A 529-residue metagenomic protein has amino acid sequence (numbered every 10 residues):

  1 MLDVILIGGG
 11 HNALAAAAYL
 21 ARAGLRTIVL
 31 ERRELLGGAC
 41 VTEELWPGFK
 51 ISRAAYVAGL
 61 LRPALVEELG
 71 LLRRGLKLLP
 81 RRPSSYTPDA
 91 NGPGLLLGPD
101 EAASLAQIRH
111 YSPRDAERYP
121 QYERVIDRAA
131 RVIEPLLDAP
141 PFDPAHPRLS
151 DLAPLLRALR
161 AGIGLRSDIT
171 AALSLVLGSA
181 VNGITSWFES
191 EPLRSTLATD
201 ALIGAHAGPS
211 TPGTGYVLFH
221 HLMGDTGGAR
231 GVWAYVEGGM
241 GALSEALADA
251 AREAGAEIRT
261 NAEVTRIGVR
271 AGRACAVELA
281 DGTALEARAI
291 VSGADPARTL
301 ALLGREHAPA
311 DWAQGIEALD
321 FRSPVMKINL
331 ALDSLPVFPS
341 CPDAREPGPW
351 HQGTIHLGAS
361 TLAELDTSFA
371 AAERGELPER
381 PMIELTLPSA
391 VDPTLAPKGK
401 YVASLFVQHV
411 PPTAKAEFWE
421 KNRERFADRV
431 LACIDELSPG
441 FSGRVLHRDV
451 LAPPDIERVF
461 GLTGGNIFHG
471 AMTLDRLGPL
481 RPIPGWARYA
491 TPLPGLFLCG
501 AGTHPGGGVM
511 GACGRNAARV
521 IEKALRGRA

Functional and structural regions predicted by a protein language model:
M1-L35, A39-C40, I108, R114 (+3 more regions): Structural core of flavin- and non-heme-iron oxidoreductases, emphasizing the beta-strand/alpha-helix scaffold
M1-V4, R22-A23, L477-P479, I483-P484 (+2 more regions): Extreme N-terminal leader/targeting segments of oxidoreductases
L2-A145, M472, N516: N-terminal glycine-rich phosphate/pyrophosphate-binding loop and immediately adjacent elements
H110, G241, A297-L303, A331-D333 (+5 more regions): Conserved FAD/dinucleotide-binding core of flavoprotein oxidoreductases
D127-A254, L462-L477: Active-site/ligand-binding neighborhood in enzyme catalytic cores
S190, R194-S210, G375-P388, G440-H504: A glycine-rich dinucleotide-binding beta-alpha-beta segment and adjacent secondary-structure elements that constitute
Y235-E237, A256, E263-A396: Mid-domain catalytic core of redox enzymes that form a hydrophobic substrate pocket/lid adjacent to a catalytic redox
A501-E522: A conserved FAD-binding loop/helix module that cradles the flavin
